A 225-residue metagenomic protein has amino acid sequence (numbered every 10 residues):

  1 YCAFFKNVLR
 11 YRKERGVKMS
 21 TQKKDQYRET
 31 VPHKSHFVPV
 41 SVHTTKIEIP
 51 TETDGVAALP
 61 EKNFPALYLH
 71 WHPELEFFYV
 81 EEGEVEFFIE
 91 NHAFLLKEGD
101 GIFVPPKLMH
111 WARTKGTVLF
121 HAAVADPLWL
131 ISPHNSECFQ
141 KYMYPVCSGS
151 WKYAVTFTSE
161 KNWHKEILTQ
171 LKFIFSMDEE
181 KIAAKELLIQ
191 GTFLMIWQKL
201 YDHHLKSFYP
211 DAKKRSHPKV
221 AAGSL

Functional and structural regions predicted by a protein language model:
Y1-K97, G101, Q140-K141, W151: Generic protein-terminus/edge-of-domain signal
S20-E52, M109-F175, K206: A hydrophobic/aromatic-rich effector-binding and dimerization subdomain of bacterial HTH-type transcriptional regulators
A58-L59, P65-H72, R113-K115, P133-N135 (+1 more regions): Short histidine-centered beta-strand/loop micro-motifs that create catalytic or ligand/metal-coordination sites
F64, E98-G99, K107, D126-L128: Tight coil/turn sites that cap or link beta-strands
V85, K107-M109: Short beta->alpha connector loops
Y153-H164, D178-L225: Short, Lys/Arg-enriched, Trp-marked, Pro/Gly-tolerant hinge/linker segments that flank
